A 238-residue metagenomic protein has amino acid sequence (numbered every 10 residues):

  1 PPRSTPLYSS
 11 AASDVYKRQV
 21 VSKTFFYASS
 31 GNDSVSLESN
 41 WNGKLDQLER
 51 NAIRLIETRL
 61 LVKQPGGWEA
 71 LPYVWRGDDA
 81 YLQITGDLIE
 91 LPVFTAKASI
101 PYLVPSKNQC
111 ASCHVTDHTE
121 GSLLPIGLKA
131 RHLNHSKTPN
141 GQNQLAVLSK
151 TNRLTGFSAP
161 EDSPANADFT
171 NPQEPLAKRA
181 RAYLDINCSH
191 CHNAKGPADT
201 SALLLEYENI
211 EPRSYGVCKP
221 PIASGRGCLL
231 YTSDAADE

Functional and structural regions predicted by a protein language model:
P2-A12, Y16, Y231-E238: Single conserved hydrophobic/aromatic residue that forms the stacking wall/gate of nucleotide- or nucleobase-binding
S10, D14, G31-S39: Sequence/structural signature of beta-propeller domains
S36-S233: Sequence context surrounding c-type heme c attachment/ligation sites in exported
